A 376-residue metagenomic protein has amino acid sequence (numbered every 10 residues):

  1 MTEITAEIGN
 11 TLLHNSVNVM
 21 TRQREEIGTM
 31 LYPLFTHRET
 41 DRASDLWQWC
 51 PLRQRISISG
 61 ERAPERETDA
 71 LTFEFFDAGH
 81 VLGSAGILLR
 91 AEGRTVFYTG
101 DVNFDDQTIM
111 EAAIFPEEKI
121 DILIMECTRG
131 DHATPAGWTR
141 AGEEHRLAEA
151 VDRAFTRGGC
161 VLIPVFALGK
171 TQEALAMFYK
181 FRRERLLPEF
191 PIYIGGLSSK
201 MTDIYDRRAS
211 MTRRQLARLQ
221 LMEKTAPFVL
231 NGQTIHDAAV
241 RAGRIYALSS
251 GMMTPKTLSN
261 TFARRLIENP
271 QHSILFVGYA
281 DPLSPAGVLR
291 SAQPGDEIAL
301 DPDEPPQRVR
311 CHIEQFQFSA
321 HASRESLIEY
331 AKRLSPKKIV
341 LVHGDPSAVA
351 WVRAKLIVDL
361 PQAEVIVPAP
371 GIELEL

Functional and structural regions predicted by a protein language model:
M1-E173, Y179-L186: His/Asp/Glu-rich metal-coordinating catalytic cores of metallo-dependent phosphodiesterases/hydrolases acting on
I4, V81, G100-V102, C127-R129 (+6 more regions): Active-site metal-binding loops of divalent metal-dependent hydrolases
L89-E92, A113-P116, M177-E184, A209-S210 (+3 more regions): Short, solvent-exposed amphipathic alpha-helical segments in soluble enzyme and RNA/protein-processing domains
L147-P285, V342: Hard-cation-handling environments
T257-F262, L266, S319-R333: A short, acidic, amphipathic alpha-helical segment used as a generic capping/interface helix at domain edges
I298-E329: Generic long, charged, amphipathic alpha-helical segments
A331, S335-L341: Proline-aspartate-enriched helix->loop->beta-strand connector
A348-L374: Short acidic, glycine/proline-enriched helix-loop-strand junctions
